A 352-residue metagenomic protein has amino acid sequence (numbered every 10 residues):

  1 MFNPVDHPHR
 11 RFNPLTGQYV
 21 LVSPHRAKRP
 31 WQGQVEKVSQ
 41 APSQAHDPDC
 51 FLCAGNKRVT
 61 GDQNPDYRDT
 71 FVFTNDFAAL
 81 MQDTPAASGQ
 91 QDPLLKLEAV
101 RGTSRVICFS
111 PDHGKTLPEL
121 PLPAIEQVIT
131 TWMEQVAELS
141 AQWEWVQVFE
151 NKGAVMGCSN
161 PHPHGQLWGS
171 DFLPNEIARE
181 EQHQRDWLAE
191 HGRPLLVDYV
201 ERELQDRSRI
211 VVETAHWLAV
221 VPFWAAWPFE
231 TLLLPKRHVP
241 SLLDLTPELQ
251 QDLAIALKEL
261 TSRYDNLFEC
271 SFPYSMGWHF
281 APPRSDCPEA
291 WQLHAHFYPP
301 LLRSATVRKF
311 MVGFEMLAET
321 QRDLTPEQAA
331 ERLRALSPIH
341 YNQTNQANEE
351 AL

Functional and structural regions predicted by a protein language model:
M1-H162, W168-P240, E248, S262 (+2 more regions): Active-site microenvironments that recognize anionic phosphate/pyrophosphate groups
P240-L249, L253-L257: A contiguous, surface-exposed recognition patch within enzymatic or periplasmic domains that forms
D252-S271: Extended C-terminal subregions enriched in glycine
M276-F280: Acidic/histidine-rich, metal-coordinating catalytic segments
